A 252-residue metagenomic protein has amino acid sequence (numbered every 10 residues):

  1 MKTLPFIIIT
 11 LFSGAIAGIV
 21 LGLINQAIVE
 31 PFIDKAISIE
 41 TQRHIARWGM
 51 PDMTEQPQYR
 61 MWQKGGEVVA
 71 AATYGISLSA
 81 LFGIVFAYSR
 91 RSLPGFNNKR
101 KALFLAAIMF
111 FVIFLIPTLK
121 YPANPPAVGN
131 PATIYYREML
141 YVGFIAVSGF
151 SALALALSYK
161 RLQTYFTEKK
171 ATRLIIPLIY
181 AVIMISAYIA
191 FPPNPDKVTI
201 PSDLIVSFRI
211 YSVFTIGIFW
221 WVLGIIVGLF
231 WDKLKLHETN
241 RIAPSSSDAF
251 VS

Functional and structural regions predicted by a protein language model:
M1-S252: Juxtamembrane/disordered regions of integral membrane proteins
